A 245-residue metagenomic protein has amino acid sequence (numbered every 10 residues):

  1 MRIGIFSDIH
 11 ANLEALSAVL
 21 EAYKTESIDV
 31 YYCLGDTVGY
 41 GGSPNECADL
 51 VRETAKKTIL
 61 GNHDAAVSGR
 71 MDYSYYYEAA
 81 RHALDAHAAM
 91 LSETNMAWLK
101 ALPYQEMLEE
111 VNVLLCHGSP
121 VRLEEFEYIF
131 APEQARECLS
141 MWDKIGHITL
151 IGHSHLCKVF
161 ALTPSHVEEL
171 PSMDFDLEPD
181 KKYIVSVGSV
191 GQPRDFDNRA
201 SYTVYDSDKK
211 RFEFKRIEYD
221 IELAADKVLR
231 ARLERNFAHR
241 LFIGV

Functional and structural regions predicted by a protein language model:
M1-G4, M107-L114, E178-Y183: Beta-strand-turn-beta hairpins that frame and shape the catalytic cleft of phosphate-ester-processing enzymes
M1-K56, L229: N-terminal active-site segment of His-dependent metallophosphoesterases
F6-S7, Y31-D36, K57-N62, I148-H153 (+1 more regions): Active-site neighborhood of phospho(di)ester-bond hydrolases with catalytic His/Asp-centered motifs
H10-A15, G39-G41, A65-S68, M107 (+3 more regions): Active-site environment of divalent metal-dependent phosphoester hydrolases
T37-T54, S68-Y76, F126, F160-S165: Metal-dependent catalytic neighborhoods of phosphoester/phosphodiester hydrolases
E53-C116, P120-R122, F126-I145: Active-site neighborhood of divalent metal-dependent phosphoester bond hydrolases
Q134-D174, D180-I184: Anionic-ligand binding region
L162-V245: Acidic, His/Gly-rich catalytic cores of divalent-metal-dependent hydrolytic chemistry
